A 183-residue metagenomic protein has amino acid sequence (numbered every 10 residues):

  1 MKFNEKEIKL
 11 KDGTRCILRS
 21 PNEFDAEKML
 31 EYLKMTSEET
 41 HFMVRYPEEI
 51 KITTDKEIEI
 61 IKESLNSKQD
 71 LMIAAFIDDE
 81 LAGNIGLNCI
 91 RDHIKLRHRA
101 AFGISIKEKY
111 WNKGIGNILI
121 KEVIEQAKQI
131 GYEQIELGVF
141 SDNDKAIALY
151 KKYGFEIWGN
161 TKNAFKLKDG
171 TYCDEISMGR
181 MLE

Functional and structural regions predicted by a protein language model:
T14-C16, D78-N84, C173: Glycine-rich phosphate/pyrophosphate-binding loop shared by adenosine-nucleotide-utilizing enzymes
C16-K28: A short beta-loop-alpha structural element at the N-terminal edge of CoA-dependent acyl/N-acetyltransferase catalytic
E23, E31-E48: Helix-loop element at the rim of GNAT/NAT acetyltransferase active sites that forms part of the acceptor-substrate
I50-H98, G103-K107, I120, M181-E183: Acetyl-CoA-dependent GNAT
I104-K109, K113, S141-D142: Active-site acidic-Proline motif in GNAT/NAT acetyltransferases
Y110, G114-E122: Conserved acetyl-CoA pyrophosphate-binding loop and the N-cap/start of the following alpha-helix in GNAT-like
I120, A127-G138: Conserved GNAT acetyl-CoA-binding A-motif
E136-V139, K151, E156-T171: Conserved catalytic-core motifs of GNAT/GCN5-like acyltransferases
